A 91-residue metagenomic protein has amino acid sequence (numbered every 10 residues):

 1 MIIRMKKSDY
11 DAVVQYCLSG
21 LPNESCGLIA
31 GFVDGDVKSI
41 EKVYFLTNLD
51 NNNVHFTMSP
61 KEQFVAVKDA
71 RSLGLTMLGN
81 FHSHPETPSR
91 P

Functional and structural regions predicted by a protein language model:
M1-M77, E86-P91: Conserved beta-strand-loop surface patch within small alpha/beta domains used for substrate/adaptor or ligand engagement
N80: Conserved, mostly hydrophobic/aromatic
S83: Residue-level "edge-of-site" marker
